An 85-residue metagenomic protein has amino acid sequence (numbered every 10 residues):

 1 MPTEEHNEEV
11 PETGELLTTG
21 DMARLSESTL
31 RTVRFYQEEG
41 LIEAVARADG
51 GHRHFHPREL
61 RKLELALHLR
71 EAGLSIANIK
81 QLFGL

Functional and structural regions predicted by a protein language model:
M1-L25, E39, E43-D49, P57-L85: Arg/Lys-rich, alpha-helical DNA-contact motif
T29-T32: Short coil turns linking two alpha-helices in DNA-binding domains
R34, E38: Residue-level detection of the helix-turn-helix DNA-binding "recognition helix"
